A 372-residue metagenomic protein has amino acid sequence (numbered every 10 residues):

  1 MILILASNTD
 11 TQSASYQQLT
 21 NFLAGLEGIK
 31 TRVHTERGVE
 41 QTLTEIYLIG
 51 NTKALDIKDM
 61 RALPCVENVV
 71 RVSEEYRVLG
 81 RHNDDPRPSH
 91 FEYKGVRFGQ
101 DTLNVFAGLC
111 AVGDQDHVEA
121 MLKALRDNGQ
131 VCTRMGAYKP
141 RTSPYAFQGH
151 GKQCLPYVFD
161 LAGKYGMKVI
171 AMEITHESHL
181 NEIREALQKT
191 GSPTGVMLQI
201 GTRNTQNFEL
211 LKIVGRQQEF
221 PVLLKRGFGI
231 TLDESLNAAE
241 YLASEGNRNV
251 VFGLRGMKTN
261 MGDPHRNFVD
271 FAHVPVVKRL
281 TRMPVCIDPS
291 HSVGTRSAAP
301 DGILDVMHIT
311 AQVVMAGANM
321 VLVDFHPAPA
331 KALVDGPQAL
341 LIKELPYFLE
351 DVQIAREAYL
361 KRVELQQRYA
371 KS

Functional and structural regions predicted by a protein language model:
M1-F106: Non-catalytic terminal accessory/regulatory regions of metabolic enzymes
F91-C110, R141, R282-T295: N-terminal small/glycine-rich loop or linker at the start of catalytic domains across soluble metabolic enzymes
Y93, Q206-F325: Catalytic alpha/beta core domains of metabolic enzymes, predominantly
L103-A120, S143-G149, V169-I174, Q199-T202 (+2 more regions): Active-site mouth loops of central-metabolism enzymes
L103-L109, V131-M135, V169-M172, V196-I200 (+4 more regions): Hydrophobic faces of well-ordered beta-strands that scaffold small-molecule active sites in alpha/beta enzyme cores
R134-Q153, F325-G336: Glycine-rich, proline-tolerant flexible connector loops at the mouths of alpha/beta enzymes
P140-G195, N207-E209: N-terminal active-site wall of soluble small-molecule enzyme domains
F147-M172, V214-P221, F271-I287, Q338-Y359: Alpha-helix-loop-beta-strand connector modules within alpha/beta enzyme cores
